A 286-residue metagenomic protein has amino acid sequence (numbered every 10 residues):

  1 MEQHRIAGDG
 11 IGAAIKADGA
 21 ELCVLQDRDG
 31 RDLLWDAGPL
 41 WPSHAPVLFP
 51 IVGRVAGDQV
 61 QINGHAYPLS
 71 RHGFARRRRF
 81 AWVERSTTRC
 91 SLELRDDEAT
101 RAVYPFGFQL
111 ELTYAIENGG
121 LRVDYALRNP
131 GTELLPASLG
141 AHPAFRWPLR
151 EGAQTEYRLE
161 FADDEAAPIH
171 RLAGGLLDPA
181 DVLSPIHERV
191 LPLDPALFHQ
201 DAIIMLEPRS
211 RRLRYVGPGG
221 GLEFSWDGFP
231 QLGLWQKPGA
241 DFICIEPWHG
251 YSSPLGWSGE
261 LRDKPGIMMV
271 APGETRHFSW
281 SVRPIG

Functional and structural regions predicted by a protein language model:
M1-D9: Short, Gly/Pro- and small/polar-rich lid/capping loops
I11, H72-G73, R77-E84, P185-G266: Acidic/His-leaning functional-site neighborhoods
G12-A66: Acidic-aromatic substrate-binding/catalytic surfaces of carbohydrate-active enzymes
V60-G64, Y125, M268-P284: Short Pro-Gly-centered flexible turn/kink motifs
H65, L69-N118: Extended, loop-rich substrate-binding clefts of extracytoplasmic carbohydrate-active enzymes
D96-R150: Acidic, contiguous internal or C-terminal segments within carbohydrate-active enzymes that form a structured patch used
E111-T113, P265-V270: Beta-strand-rich interaction surfaces with strong enrichment in secreted/lumenal proteins
L134-P136, A144-D227: Active-site/ligand-binding surface loops and adjacent short beta/alpha elements that line catalytic pockets across
